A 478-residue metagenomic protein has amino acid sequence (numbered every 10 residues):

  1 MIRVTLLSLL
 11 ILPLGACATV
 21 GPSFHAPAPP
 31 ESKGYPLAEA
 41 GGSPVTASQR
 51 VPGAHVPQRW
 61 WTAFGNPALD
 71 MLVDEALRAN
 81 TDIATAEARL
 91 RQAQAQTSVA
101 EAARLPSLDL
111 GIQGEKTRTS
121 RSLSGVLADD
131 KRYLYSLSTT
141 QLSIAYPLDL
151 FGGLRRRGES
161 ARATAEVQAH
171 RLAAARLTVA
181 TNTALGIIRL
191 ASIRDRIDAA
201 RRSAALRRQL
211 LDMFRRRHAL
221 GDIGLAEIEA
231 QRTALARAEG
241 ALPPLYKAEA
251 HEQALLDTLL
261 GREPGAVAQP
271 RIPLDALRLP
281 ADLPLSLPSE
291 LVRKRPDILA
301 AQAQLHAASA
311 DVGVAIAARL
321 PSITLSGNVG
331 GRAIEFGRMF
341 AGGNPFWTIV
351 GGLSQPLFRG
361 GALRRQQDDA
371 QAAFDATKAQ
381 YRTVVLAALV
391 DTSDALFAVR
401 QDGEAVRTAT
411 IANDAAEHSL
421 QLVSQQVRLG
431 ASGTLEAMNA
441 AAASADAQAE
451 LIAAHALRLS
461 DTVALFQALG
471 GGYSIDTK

Functional and structural regions predicted by a protein language model:
I2-R78, G125, S138, R162 (+5 more regions): Terminal intrinsically disordered/low-complexity segments used for targeting and assembly
L6, R217-I223, A241-L242: Amphipathic alpha-helical interface segments used for oligomerization, scaffolding, and membrane association
P22-H25, R59, G65-E75, A79 (+5 more regions): Small/polar-residue-enriched beta-strand and adjacent coil segments characteristic of outer-membrane beta-barrel
A79-N80, L220, L429: Charged, alpha-helical scaffolding/interaction elements associated with membrane systems
A86-A100, A175, V179-R202, L206-R216 (+6 more regions): Amphipathic alpha-helical coiled-coil segments
G224, E263, S432-G433, G472: Short coil/turn motifs that cap or connect alpha-helices
